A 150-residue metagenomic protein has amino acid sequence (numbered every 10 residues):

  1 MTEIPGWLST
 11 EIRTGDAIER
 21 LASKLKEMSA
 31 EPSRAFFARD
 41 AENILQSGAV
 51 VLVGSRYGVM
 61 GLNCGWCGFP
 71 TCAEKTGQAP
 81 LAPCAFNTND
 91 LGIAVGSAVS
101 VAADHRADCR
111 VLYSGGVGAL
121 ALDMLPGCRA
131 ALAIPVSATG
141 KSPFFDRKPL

Functional and structural regions predicted by a protein language model:
M1-L150: Acidic, surface-exposed loops and disordered segments
